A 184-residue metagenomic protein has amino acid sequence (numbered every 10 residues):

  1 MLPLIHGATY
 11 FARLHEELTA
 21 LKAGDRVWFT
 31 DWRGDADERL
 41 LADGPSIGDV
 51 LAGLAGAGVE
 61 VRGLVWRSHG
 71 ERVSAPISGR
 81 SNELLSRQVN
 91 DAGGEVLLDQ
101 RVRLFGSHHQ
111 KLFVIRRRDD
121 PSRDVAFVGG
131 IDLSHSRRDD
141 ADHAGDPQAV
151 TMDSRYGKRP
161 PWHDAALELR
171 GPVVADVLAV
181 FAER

Functional and structural regions predicted by a protein language model:
M1-K22, G34-R184: HKD-type phospholipase D/PLD-like phosphodiesterase module
